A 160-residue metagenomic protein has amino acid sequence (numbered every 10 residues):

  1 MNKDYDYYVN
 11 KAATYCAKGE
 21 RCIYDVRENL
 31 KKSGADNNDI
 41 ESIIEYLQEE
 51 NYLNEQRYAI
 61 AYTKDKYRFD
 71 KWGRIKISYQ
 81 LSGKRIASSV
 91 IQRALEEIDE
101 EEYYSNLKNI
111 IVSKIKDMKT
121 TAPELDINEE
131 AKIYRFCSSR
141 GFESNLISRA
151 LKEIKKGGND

Functional and structural regions predicted by a protein language model:
M1-D160: An alpha-helical, amphipathic repeat domain used for nucleic-acid recognition, typified by the mTERF helical solenoid
